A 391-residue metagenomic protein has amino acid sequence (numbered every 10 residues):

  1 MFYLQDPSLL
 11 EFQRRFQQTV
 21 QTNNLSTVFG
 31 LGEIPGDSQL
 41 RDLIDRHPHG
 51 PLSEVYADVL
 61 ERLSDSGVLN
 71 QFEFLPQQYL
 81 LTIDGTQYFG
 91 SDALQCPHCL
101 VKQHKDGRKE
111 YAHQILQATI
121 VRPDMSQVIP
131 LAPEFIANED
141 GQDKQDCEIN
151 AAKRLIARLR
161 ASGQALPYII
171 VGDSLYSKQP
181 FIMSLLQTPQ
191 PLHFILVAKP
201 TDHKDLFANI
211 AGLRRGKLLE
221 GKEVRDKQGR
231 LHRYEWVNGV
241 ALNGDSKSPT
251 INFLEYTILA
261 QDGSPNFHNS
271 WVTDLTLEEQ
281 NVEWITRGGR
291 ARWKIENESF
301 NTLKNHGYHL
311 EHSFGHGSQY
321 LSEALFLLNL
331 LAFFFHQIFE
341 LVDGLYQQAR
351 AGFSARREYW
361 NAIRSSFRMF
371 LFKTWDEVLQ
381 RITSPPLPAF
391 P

Functional and structural regions predicted by a protein language model:
M1-P35, L40: Gly/serine-rich nucleotide phosphate-binding loop at the start of the catalytic core of nucleotide/ADP-ribose-handling
F12, G36, L40, Q77-Y88 (+7 more regions): Short, conserved catalytic/metal-binding motifs centered on acidic residues
Q17-V20, K222-N238, K304-P391: A short, flexible helix-boundary coil/loop motif
R41-M125, E134: Active-site-proximal, Lys/Arg-enriched surface segment that forms a nucleic-acid-binding/basic interface patch
Q103-P167: Electropositive, glycine- and tryptophan-enriched low-complexity nucleic-acid-binding patches
Q142-H203: Domain-level cores of phosphate- or acyl-group-handling catalytic modules
P191-R292: An anionic, glycine-rich sequence signature occurring as long contiguous blocks
E279-F314: Short amphipathic alpha-helical "interface-anchor" segments enriched in bulky aromatics
